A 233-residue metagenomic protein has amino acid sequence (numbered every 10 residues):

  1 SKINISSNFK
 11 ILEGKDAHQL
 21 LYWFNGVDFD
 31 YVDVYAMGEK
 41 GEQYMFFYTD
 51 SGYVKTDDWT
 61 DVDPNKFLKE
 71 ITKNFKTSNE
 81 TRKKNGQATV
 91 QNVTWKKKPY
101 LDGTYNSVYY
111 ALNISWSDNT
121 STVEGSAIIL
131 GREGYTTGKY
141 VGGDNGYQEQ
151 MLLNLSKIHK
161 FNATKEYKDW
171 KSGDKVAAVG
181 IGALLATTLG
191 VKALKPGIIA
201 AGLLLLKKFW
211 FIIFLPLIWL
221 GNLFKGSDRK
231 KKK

Functional and structural regions predicted by a protein language model:
S1-K2, K15-V123, G173-G190, P196-L204: Conserved polar/disulfide-associated segments of primarily extracytoplasmic proteins
I5-S7, E42, G125, G134: Envelope-exposed proteins and targeting segments
S6, L68, T72, E149-S156: Extracytoplasmic/secreted envelope proteins and their assembly/folding machinery, especially bacterial periplasmic
S7-E13, L155-K160: Short conserved aromatic/hydrophobic patches within beta-strands of well-structured domains
N113-G182: Extracytoplasmic/lumenal ectodomains and periplasmic regions of secretory and membrane proteins
K171-A178, G221-K233: Juxtamembrane, membrane-proximal amphipathic segments and lipid-exposed surfaces of hairpin/multipass modules
V191, I213-D228: Alpha-helical transmembrane segments
K207-I212: Hydrophobic alpha-helical transmembrane segments
